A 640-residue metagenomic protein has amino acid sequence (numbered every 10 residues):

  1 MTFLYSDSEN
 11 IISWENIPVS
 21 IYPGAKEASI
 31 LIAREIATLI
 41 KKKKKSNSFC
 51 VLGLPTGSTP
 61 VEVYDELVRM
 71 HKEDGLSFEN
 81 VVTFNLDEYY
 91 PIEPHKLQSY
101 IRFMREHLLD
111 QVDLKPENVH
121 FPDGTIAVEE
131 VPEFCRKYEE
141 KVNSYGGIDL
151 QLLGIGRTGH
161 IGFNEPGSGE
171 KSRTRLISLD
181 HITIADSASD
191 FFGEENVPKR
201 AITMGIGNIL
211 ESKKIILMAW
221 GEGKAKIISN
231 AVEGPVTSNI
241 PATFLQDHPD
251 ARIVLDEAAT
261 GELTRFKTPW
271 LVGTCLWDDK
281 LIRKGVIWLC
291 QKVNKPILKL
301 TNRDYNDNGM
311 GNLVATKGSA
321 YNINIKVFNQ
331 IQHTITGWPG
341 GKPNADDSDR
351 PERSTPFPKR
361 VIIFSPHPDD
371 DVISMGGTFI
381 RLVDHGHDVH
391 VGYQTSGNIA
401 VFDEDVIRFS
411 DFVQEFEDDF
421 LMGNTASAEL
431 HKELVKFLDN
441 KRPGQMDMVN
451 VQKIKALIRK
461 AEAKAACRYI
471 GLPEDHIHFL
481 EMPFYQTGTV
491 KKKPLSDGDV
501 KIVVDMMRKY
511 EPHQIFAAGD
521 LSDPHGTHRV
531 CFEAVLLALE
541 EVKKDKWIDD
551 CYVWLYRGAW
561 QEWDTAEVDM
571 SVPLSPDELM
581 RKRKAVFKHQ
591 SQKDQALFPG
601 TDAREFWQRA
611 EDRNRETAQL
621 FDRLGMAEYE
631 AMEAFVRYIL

Functional and structural regions predicted by a protein language model:
M1-V51, D346-S348, T355: N-terminal glycine-/serine-/threonine-rich phosphate-binding loop
L4-S6, P23, E27-A28, K41 (+2 more regions): Conserved phosphate- and dinucleotide-binding cores of soluble alpha/beta proteins, encompassing both enzyme active
K41-E73: Glycine-rich N-terminal segment of FAD-binding domains in flavoprotein oxidoreductases, spanning the beta-loop-helix
K43-S48, N143-G147, D505-H513, A518: Glycine-rich phosphate-binding loop signature in dinucleotide/nucleotide-binding domains
G57, I363-V372: Short, glycine-rich nucleotide/cofactor-binding loops
V63-D74, D371-S396, A400: Histidine-anchored nucleotide/phosphate-binding helix
V63-R69, I161-R173, H525-E541: Short Gly/Thr/Asp-enriched flexible loops that form oxyanion-binding sites at enzyme active sites
I184-F192, V197-A201, V293-F364, R381-H385 (+3 more regions): Metal-dependent de-N-acetylase/amidase catalytic core
